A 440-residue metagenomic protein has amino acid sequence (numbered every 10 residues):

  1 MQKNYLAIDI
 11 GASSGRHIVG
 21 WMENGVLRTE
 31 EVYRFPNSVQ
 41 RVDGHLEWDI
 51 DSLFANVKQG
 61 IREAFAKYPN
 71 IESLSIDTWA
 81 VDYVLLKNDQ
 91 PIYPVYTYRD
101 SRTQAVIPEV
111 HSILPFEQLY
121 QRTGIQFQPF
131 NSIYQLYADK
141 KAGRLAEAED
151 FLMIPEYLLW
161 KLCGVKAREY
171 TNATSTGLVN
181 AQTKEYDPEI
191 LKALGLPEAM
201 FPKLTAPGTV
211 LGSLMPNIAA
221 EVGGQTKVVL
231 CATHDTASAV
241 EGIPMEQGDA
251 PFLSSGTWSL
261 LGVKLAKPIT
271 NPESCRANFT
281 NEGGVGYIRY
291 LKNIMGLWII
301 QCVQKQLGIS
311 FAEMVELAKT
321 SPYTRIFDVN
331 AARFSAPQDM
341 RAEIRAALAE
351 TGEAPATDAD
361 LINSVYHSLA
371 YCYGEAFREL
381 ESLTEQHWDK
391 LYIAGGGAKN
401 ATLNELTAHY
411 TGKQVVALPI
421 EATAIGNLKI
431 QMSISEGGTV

Functional and structural regions predicted by a protein language model:
M1-P94, A219-V228, E405, T411-K413: N-terminal glycine/serine-rich phosphate-binding loop of ATP-dependent small-molecule kinases, especially carbohydrate
L6-A7, H111-T123, Y137-E149, M153 (+10 more regions): Active-site core segments that coordinate phosphate-bearing ligands/cofactors across diverse enzyme families
D9, V95, R99, N131 (+4 more regions): Small/polar loops that bind or transfer phosphate-bearing groups
V42, R62, A66-Y98, T123-F130 (+2 more regions): Short beta-strand-loop/turn "lid" adjacent to the catalytic site in phosphate-handling enzymes
S52-F65, T183-E189, C372-F377: Short, well-ordered amphipathic alpha-helical segments that serve as non-catalytic structural scaffolds within diverse
D77-V81, P207-G208, S255-W258, K390-A398: Glycine-rich beta-strand-to-loop/alpha-helix junction loops that act as flexible
D100-I113: Short alpha-helix plus adjacent loop in nuclease-associated cores
